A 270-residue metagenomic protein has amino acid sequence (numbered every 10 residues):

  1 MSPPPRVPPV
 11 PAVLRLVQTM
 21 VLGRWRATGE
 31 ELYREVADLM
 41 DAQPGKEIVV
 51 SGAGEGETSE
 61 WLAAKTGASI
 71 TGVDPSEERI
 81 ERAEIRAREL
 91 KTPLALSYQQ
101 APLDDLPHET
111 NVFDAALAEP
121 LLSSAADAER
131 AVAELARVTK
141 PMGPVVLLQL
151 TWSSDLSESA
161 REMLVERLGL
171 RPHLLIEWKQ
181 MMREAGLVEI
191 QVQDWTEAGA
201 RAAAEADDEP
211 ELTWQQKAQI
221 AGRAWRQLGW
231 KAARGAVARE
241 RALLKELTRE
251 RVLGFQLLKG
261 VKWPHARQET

Functional and structural regions predicted by a protein language model:
L16, M20, L150-L170: Short, glycine-/aromatic-enriched active-site segment of Class I SAM-dependent methyltransferases
R26-P44: Conserved alpha-helix/loop element of class I SAM-dependent methyltransferases that forms part of the SAM/SAH-binding
V49, E55-D105: Class I SAM-dependent methyltransferase SAM/SAH-binding core
D104-A116: A short acidic, Gly/Pro-enriched loop at the edge of an enzyme's catalytic core that lines a small-molecule cofactor
D114-D127: A short SAM/SAH-binding and catalytic strip from SAM-dependent methyltransferases
E129-P144: A short glycine-rich, Lys/Arg-flanked "PGG" loop and its adjoining helix->strand segment in the class I
R171-G186: Short alpha-helix
Q191-T270: Conserved Class I S-adenosyl-L-methionine
